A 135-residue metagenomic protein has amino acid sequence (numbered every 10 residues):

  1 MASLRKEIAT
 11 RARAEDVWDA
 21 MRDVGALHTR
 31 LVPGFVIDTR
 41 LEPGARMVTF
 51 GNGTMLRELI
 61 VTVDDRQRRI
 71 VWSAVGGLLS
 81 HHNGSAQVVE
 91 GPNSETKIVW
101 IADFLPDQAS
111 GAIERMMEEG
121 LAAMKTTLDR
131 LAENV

Functional and structural regions predicted by a protein language model:
M1-E42: Hydrophobic ligand-binding cavity/cleft-lining segments
A2-L4, T54, R68, H82 (+1 more regions): Residues at beta-strand starts and edge strands
E7-R11, T49, L59, Q87: Generic structural detector for well-ordered beta-strands
T10-A12, F50, A74, F104: Short beta-strand-to-loop capping motifs
R11-E15, T62-R66, V88-K97: A short, structured loop/turn motif at beta-sheet edges
G25-G77, N83, E119, E133-N134: Glycine-rich portal/gate segments that line the openings of hydrophobic small-molecule binding cavities
V75-T127, N134-V135: Beta-strand/loop substructures that line and gate deep hydrophobic ligand-binding cavities in soluble
